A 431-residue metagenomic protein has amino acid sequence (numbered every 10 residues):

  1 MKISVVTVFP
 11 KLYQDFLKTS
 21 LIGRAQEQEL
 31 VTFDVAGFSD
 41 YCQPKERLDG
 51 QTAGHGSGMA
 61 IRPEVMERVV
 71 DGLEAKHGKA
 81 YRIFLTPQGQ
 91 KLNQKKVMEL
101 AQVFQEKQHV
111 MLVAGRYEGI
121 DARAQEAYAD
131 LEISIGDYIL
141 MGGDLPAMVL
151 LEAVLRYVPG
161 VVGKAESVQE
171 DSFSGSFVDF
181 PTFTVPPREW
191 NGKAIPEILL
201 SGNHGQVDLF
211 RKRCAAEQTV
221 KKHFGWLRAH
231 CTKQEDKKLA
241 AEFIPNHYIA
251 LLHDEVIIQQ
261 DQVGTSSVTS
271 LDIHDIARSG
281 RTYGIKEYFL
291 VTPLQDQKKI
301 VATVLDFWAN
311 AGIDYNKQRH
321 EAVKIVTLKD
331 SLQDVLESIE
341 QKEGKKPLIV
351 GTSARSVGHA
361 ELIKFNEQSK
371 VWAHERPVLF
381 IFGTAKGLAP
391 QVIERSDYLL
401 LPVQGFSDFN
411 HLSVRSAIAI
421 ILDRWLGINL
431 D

Functional and structural regions predicted by a protein language model:
K2-K76, I244-A354, A419-L430: RNA substrate-binding interface of SAM-dependent RNA methyltransferases
S20-A25, M98-V103, A127-Y128, F365-K370 (+1 more regions): Short, solvent-exposed amphipathic alpha-helical segments in soluble enzyme and RNA/protein-processing domains
A60-R116, D121-A122, P159, I300-G387: S-adenosyl-L-methionine/SAH cofactor-binding core of RNA-modifying enzymes
L85, I135, V291, T352 (+1 more regions): Conserved residues at the C-terminal ends of beta-strands
K107, Y128-A129, I135-G136, I285 (+3 more regions): Short, well-ordered alpha-helix to beta-strand connector turns
I120, A124-V168, K386-D431: Structured adenosyl-cofactor binding patch, chiefly the S-adenosyl-L-methionine
L145, Y157-E197, S201, L426-D431: Internal, active-site/partner-interface "lid" segment
L200-E242: C-terminal accessory domains and tails appended to enzymatic cores
